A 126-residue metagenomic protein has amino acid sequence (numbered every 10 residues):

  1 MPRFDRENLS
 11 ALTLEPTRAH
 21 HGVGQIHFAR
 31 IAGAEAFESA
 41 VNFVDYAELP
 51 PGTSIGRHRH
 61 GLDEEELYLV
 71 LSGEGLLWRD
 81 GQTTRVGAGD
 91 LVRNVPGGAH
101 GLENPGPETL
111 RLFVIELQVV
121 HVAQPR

Functional and structural regions predicted by a protein language model:
M1-V41, R57, A123-R126: A short, N-terminal "cap"/entry segment at the start of jelly-roll beta-barrel domains of the cupin/DSBH fold
R30-G33, D45-L62, P96: Conserved short histidine dyad/triad with adjacent acidic residue
S39, G56-G61, E103-P105: Short histidine-centered beta-strand/loop micro-motifs that create catalytic or ligand/metal-coordination sites
S54-G56, L76, V92, P96-L102: Histidine-centered metal-chelating micro-motifs
D63-E65, L69-G75: Glycine- and acidic-residue-biased ligand/ion/polar-headgroup-sensing regions
G81-G97: Short acidic-glycine-tyrosine-enriched beta hairpin
P96-H121: Ligand-binding loop in jelly-roll beta-barrel domains
